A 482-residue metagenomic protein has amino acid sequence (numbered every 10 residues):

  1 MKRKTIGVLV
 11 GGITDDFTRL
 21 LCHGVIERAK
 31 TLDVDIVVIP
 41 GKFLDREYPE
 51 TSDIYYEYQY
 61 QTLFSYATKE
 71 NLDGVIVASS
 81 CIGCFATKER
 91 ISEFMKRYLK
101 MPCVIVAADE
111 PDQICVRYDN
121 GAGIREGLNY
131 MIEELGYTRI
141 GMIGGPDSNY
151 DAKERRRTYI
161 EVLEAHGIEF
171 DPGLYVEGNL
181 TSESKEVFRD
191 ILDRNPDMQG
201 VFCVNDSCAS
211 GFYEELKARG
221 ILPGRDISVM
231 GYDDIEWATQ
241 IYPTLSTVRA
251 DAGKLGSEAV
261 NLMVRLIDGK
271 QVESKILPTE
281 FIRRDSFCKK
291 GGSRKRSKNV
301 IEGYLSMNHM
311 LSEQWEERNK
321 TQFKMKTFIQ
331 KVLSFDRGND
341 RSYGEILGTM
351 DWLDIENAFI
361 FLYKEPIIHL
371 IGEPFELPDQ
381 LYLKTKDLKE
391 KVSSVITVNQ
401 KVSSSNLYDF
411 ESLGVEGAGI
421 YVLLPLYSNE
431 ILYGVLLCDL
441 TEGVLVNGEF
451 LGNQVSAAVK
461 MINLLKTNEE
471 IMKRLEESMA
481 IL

Functional and structural regions predicted by a protein language model:
M1-K326: Bacterial carbohydrate/catabolite-sensing allosteric modules
S306, E313-E317, N463-L482: Amphipathic alpha-helical coiled-coil "transmission" helices that mediate dimerization and conformational coupling
L311-R341, E345, M479-L482: Short regulatory/linker helices and ligand/cofactor-binding micro-motifs at input modules
S334-L377: Helix-loop-beta substructure at the N-terminus of cytosolic sensory domains that couple signal/ligand detection
I371-G414: Acidic/proline- and glycine-rich, intrinsically disordered low-complexity segments that serve as regulatory linkers
D409-Y427: A short, aliphatic-rich beta-strand micro-motif
L426-S428, G443-V444: Sensor-regulatory modules in signal-transduction proteins
L440-N463, E469-E477: Amphipathic alpha-helical "output/dimerization" segments
